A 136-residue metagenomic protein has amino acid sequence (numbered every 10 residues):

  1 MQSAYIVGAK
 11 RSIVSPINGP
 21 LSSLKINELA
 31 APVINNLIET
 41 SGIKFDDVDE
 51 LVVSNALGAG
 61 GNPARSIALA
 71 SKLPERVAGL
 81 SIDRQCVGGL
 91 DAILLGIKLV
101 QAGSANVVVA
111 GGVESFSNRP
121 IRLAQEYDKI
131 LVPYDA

Functional and structural regions predicted by a protein language model:
M1-Q2, P16-F45, G61-N62, A68-A136: Acyl-thioester C-C bond-transforming condensing/cleaving domain
V7, V48, G89: Residue-level signature of catalytic and energy-coupling elements of molecular machines, predominantly ATP/GTP-dependent
V7-G8, D83: Residue-level detector of conserved, well-ordered beta-strand and adjacent loop positions that form binding/recognition
A9-V14: Short polar catalytic/cofactor-binding loops
D47-S54, V109: Short glycine-rich phosphate-binding loop at a beta-alpha junction
N55-G60: Glycine-rich phosphate-binding loops at beta-strand->alpha-helix junctions
